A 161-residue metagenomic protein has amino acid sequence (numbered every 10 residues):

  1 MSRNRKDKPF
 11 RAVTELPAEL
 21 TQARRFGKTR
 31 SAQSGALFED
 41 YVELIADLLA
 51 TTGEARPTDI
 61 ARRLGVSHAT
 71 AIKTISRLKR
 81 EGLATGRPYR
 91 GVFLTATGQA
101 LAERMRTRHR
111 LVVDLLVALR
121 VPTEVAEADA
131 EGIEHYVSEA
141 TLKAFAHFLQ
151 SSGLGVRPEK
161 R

Functional and structural regions predicted by a protein language model:
M1-A18, E131-R161: C-terminal regulatory/oligomerization modules of transcriptional regulators
A18, M105-A140: Arg/Lys-rich, alpha-helical DNA-contact motif
R24-V66: N-terminal helix-turn-helix DNA-binding core of bacterial DNA-binding proteins
S34-F38, E54, T70, R77 (+2 more regions): Short glycine/proline-centered loop/turn elements that form peptide/ligand docking sites
L37-D40, R56, T97, R108 (+1 more regions): N-terminal positioning helix adjacent to the helix-turn-helix/winged-helix DNA-binding module
A55-V92, A96: Canonical helix-turn-helix DNA-binding module
R63, L101, A118: Residues within the alpha-helical elements of helix-turn-helix
R90-H109: Basic, amphipathic "hinge/linker" alpha-helix immediately C-terminal to the N-terminal HTH DNA-binding motif
